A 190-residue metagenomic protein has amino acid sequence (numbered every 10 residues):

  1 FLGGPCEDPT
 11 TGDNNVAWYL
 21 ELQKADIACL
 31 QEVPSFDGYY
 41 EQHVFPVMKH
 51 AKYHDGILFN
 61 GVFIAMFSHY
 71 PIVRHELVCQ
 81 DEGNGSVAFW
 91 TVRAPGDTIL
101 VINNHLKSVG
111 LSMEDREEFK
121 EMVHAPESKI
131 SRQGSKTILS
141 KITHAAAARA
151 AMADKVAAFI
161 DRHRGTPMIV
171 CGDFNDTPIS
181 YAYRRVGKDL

Functional and structural regions predicted by a protein language model:
F1-P9, H144-R149: Short, flexible loop segments at the rims of nucleotide/cofactor-binding pockets, characterized by
G3-A17, I27-K120: Structured beta-strand-rich core segments of catalytic domains in phosphoester-bond hydrolases
N14-L20, K129-G134: Short amphipathic alpha-helical segments, especially helix-boundary/capping motifs
Q23: Active-site charged/polar residues at nucleotide-handling catalytic sites that mediate phosphoryl, nucleotidyl
D26-I27, M168: Short active-site oxyanion
E117-L190: Metal-dependent phosphoesterases centered on the DNase I-like endonuclease/exonuclease/phosphatase
